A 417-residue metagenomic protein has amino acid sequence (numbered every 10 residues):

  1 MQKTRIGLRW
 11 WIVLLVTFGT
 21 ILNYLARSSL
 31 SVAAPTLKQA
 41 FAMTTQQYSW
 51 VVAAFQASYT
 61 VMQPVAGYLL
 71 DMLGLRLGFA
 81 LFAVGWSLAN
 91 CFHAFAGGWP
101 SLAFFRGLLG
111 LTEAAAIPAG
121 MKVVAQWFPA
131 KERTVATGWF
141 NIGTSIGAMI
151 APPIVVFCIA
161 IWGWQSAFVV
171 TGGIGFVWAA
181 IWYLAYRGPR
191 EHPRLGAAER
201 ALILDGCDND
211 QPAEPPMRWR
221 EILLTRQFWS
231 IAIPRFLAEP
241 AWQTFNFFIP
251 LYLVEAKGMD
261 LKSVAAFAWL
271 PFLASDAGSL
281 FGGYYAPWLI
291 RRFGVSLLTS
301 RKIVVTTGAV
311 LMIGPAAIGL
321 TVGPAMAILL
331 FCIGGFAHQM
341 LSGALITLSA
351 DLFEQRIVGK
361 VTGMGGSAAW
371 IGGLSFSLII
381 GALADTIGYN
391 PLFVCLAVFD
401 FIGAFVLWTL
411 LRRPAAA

Functional and structural regions predicted by a protein language model:
S28, Q56-P64, A114, A148-M149 (+3 more regions): Residue-level signature of mid-helix packing/kink "hotspots" within the transmembrane helices of 12-pass Major
L30-S31, T225-G282, L341-S342, I346: Extracytoplasmic gate region of multi-pass secondary transporters
A42, G74, F95-S101, T112 (+3 more regions): Helix-breaking motifs and short loop linkers at transmembrane-helix boundaries and internal kinks in secondary membrane
V61-P100: Conserved MFS/SLC helix-loop-helix module at the cytosolic interface between two early adjacent transmembrane helices
L77-C91, L297-A316, A397: Structural signature of the two symmetry-related core transmembrane helices
F105-S145: Cytoplasmic helix-loop-helix junction between adjacent transmembrane helices in 12-TM secondary transporters
F140-P193: Helix-loop-helix hairpin linking two adjacent transmembrane segments in secondary transporters
L298-L345: C-terminal transmembrane helical hairpin of 12-TM major facilitator-type secondary transporters
